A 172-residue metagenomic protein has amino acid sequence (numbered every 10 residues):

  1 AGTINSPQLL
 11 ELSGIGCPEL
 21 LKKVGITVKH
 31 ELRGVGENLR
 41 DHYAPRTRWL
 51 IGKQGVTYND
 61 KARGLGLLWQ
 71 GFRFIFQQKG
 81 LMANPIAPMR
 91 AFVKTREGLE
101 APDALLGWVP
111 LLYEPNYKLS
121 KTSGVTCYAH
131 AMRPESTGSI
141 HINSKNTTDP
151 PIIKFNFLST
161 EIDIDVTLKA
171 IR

Functional and structural regions predicted by a protein language model:
A1-Q70, L81: Glycine-rich loop(s) and the adjacent beta-strand/alpha-helix scaffold that form part
L20-K29, R33, F92-L99, I162-R172: Flavin-binding catalytic cores
R48-T167: FAD cofactor-binding and catalytic pocket of flavoenzymes
